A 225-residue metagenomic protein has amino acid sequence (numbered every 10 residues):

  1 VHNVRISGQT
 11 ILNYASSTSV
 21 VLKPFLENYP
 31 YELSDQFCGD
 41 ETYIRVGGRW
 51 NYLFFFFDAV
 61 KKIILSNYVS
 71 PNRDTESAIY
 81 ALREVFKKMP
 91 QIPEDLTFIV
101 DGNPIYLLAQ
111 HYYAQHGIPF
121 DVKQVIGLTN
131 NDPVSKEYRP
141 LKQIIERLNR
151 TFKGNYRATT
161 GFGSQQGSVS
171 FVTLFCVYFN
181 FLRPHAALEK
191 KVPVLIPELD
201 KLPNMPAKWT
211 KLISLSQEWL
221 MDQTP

Functional and structural regions predicted by a protein language model:
R5-I6, N13-E32: Short, basic alpha-helical nucleic acid-contact segments in DNA-binding proteins and DNA transaction factors
S16-S17, N67-Q91: Active-site beta-loop-alpha junctions of metal-dependent nucleic acid enzymes, especially the RNase H-like/DDE
E32-V46, F55-F57: Two-metal-ion RNase H-like nuclease active-site motif
K62-N67, A158-T160: Short small-residue beta-strand/loop micro-motif enriched in glycine and branched aliphatics
D95-G102: Short glycine-rich phosphate-binding loop at a beta-alpha junction
G102-N103, L107-F162: Helix-centered, glycine/charged polyanion-binding patches within enzymatic domains that contact phosphate-containing
A158-F162, S168-P225: C-terminal domain-tail junction helix/linker
